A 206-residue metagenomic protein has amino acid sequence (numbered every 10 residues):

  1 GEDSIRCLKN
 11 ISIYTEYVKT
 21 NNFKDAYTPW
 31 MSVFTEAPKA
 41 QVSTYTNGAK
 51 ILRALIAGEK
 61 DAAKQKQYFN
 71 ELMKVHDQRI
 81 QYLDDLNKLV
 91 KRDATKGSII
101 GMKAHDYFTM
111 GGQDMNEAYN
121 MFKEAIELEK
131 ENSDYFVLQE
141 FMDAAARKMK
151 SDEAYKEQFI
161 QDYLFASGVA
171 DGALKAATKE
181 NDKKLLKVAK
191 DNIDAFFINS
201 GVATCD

Functional and structural regions predicted by a protein language model:
G1-D206: Preference for long, solvent-exposed alpha-helical segments and helix-linker "stalks"
